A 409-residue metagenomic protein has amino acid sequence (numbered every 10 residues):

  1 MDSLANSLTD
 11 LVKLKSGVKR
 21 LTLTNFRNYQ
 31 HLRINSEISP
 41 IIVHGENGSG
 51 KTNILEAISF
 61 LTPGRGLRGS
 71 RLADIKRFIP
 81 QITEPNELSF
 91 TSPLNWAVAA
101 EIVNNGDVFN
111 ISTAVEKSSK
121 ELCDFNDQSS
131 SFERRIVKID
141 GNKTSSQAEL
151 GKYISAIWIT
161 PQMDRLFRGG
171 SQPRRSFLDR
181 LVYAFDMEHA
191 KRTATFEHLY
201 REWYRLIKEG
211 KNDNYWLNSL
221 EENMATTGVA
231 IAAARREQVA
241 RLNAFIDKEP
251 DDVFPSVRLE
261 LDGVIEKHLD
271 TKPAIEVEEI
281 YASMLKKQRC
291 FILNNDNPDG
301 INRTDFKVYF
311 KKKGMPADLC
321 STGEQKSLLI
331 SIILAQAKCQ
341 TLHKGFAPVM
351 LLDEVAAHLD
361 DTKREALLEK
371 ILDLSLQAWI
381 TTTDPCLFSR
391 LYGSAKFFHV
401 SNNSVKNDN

Functional and structural regions predicted by a protein language model:
M1-E46, F60, Q81-T91, Y215-V349 (+5 more regions): Conserved NTPase motor "head" modules and their coupling/switch loops across ABC/AAA+ ATPases, GTPases, and GHKL ATPases
K51: Conserved lysine of the Walker
I58, A395-F398: Conserved short hydrophobic beta-strand within the ABC ATPase nucleotide-binding domain
R65-F167, S171-P173, V182-F185, H189 (+3 more regions): Nucleotide-state sensing region of NTPase/ATPase domains
I159-V253, D262-I265: An accessory alpha-helical subdomain
D353-V355: Walker B catalytic acidic pair
